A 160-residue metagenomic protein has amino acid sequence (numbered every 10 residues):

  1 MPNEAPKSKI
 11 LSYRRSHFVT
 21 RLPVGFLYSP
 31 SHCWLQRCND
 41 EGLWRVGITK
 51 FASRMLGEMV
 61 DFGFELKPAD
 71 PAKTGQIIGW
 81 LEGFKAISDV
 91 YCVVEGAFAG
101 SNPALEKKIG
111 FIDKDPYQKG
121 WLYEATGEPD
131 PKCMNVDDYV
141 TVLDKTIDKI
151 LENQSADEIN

Functional and structural regions predicted by a protein language model:
M1-I77, S88, A97-N160: Non-catalytic terminal segments and appended small domains
L81-G83: Flexible, gly/ser-rich surface segments that form the specificity/activation loops bordering the active-site cleft
